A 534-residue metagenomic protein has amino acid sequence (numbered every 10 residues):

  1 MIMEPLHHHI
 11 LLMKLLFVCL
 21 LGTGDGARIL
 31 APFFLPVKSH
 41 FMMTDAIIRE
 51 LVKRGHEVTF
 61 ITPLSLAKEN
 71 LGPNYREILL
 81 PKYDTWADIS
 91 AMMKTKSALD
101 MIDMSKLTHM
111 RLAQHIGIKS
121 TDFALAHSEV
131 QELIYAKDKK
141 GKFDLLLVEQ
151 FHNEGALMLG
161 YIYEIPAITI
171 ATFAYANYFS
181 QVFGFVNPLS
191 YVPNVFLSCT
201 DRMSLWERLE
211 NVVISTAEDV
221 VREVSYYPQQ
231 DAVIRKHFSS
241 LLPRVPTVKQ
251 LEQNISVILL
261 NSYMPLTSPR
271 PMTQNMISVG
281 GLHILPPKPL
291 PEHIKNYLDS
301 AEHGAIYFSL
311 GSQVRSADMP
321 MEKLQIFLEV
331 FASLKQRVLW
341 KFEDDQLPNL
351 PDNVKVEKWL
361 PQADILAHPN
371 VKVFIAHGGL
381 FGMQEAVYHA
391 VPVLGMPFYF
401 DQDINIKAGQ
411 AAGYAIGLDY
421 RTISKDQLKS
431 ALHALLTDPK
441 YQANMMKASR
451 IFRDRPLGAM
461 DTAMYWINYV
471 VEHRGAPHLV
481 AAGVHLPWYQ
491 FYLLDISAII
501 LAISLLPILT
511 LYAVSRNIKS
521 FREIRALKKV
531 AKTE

Functional and structural regions predicted by a protein language model:
E4-F238, L259, L266, G280-K288 (+2 more regions): Glycosyltransferase specificity loop/lid
R235-E252: Short, surface-exposed acidic
L251-S268: Long, low-complexity segments enriched in small/aliphatic residues
M276-S278: Glycine-rich beta-alpha-beta "Rossmann" dinucleotide-binding loop(s) and their flanking helix/strand
